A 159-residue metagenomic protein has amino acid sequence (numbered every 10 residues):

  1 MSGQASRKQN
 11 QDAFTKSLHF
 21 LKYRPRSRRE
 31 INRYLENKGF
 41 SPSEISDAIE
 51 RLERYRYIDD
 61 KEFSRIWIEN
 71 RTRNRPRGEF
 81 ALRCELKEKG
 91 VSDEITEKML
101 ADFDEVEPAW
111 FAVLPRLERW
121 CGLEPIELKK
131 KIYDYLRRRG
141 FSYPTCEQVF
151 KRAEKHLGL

Functional and structural regions predicted by a protein language model:
M1-L159: An alpha-helical, amphipathic repeat domain used for nucleic-acid recognition, typified by the mTERF helical solenoid
